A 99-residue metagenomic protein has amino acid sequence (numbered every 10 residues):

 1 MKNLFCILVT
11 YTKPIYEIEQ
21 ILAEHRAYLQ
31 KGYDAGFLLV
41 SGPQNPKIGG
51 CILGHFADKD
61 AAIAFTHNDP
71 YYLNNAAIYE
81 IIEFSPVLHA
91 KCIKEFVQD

Functional and structural regions predicted by a protein language model:
M1-D99: Conserved, structured core segments of small domains
